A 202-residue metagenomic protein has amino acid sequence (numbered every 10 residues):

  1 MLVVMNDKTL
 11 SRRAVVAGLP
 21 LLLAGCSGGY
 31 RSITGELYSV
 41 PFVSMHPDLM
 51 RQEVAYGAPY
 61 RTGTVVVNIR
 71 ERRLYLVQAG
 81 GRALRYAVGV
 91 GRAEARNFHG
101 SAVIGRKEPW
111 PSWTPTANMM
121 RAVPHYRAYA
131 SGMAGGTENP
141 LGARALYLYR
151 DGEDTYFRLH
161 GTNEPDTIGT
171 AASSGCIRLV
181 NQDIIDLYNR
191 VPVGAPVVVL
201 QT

Functional and structural regions predicted by a protein language model:
M1-L10, A14-G25: N-terminal secretory signal peptides
G18, I69, L179: A conserved hydrophobic position in a structured secondary element of the catalytic/binding core that shapes
C26-M45: Bacterial Sec signal peptide processing site at the extreme N-terminus
D48-T64, I69, R85-G91, A128-G132 (+1 more regions): N-terminal post-signal-peptidase region of extra-cytosolic proteins
R51, Y60-T62, I69-R72, A83-R85 (+4 more regions): Extracytoplasmic
G81, R85-N118: Mid-length scaffold segments of soluble, non-membrane domains
R92-S101, A122-T202: Exported/periplasmic cell-wall-interacting domains
